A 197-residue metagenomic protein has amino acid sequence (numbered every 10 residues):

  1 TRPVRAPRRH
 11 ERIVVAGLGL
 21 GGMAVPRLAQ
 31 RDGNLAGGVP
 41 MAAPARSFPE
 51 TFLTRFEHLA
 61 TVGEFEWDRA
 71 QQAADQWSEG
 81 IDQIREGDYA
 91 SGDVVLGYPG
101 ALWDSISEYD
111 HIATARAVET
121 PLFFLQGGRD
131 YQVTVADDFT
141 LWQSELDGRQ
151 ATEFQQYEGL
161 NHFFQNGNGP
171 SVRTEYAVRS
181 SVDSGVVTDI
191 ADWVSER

Functional and structural regions predicted by a protein language model:
T1-G19: Gly/Ser-rich "nucleophile elbow"/oxyanion-hole loop immediately N-terminal to the catalytic nucleophile in hydrolases
A16-L18, V39-A42, E158: Alpha/beta-hydrolase-fold catalytic nucleophile elbow
G17-R27: Glycine-rich nucleophile elbow surrounding the catalytic serine of serine-hydrolase chemistry
L28-R31, G37-A117: Accessory cap/linker subdomain of secreted extracellular hydrolases
V118, F124-Q126: Short beta-strand/loop motif that positions the catalytic acidic residue of the alpha/beta-hydrolase fold
G128-Y131, E158-N161: Acidic beta-to-alpha connecting loop that harbors the catalytic carboxylate
Y131-D137: Conserved alpha/beta-hydrolase "acid-adjacent" motif
L160-F163, N168-R197: Catalytic active-site module of serine/aspartate enzymes centered on a nucleophile-bearing elbow/loop
